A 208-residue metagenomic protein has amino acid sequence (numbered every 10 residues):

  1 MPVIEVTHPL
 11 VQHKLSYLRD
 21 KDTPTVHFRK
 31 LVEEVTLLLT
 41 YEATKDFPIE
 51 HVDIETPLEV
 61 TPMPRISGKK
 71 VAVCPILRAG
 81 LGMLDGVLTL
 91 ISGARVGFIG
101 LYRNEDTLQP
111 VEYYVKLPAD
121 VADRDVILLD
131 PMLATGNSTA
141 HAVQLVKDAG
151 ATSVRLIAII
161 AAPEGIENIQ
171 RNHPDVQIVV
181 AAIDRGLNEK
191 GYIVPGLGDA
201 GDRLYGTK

Functional and structural regions predicted by a protein language model:
M1-K208: PRPP-associated nucleotide enzymes
